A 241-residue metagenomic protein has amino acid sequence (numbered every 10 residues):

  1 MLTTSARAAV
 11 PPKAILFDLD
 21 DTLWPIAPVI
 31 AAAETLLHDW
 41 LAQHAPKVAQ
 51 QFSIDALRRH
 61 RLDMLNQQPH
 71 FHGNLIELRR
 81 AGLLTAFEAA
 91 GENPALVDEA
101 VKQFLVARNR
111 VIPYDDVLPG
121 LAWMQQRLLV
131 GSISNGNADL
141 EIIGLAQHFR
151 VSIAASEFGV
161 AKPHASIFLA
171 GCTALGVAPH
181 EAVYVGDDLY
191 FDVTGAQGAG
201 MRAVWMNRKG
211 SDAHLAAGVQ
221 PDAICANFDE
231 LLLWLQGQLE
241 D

Functional and structural regions predicted by a protein language model:
M1-I15, A27-P28, E92-A95, L118-D241: Asp-based, Mg2+/Mn2+-dependent phosphohydrolase catalytic module
L2-T3, R7-D115: N-terminal helical cap/lid subdomain that shapes the substrate entry/recognition surface in HAD-like hydrolases
